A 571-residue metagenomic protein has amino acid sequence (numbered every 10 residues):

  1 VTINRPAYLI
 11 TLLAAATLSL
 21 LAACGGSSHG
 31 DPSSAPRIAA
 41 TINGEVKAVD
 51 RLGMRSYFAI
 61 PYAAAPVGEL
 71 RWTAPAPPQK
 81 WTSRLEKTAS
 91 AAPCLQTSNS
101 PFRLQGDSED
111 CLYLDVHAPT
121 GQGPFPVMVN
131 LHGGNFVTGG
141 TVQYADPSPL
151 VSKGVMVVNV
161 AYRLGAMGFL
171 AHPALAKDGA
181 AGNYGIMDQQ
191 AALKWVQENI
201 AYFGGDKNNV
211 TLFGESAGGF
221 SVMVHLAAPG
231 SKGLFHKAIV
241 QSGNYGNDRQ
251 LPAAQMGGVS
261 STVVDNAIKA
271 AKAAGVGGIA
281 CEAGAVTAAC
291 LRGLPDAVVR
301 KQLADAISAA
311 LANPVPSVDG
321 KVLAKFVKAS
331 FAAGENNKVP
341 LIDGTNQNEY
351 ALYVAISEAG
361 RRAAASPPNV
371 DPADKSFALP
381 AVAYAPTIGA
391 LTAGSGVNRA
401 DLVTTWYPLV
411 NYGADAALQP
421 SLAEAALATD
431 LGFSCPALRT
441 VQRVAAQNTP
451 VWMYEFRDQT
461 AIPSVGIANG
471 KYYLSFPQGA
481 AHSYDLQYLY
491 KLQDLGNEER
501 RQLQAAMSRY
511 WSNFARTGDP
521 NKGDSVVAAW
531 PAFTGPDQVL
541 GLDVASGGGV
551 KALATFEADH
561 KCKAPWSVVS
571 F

Functional and structural regions predicted by a protein language model:
V1-L12: Bacterial N-terminal signal peptides that target proteins for export
L20-A23: C-terminal motif of bacterial Sec signal peptides marking the signal peptidase cleavage site
G26-Q122, L291-R292, D296-A304, S525 (+2 more regions): Catalytic-loop region of hydrolases
A39, A59, L95-C281, A288 (+5 more regions): Serine-hydrolase-like catalytic core of hydrolytic proteins
L52, S56-Q79, A355-L391, V526-P536: Short Gly/aromatic-enriched secondary-structure transition segments
D188-A191, W195, S221, T262 (+11 more regions): Extracytoplasmic/secreted proteins, especially bacterial periplasmic and envelope-associated proteins
D296-E498: Substrate-gating cap/lid region and adjacent catalytic-acid/histidine neighborhood within extracellular/lumenal
K321-V322, N337-V339, D415, P420-S421 (+6 more regions): Alpha/beta-hydrolase-fold serine-hydrolase catalytic core, especially in secreted/extracellular enzymes
